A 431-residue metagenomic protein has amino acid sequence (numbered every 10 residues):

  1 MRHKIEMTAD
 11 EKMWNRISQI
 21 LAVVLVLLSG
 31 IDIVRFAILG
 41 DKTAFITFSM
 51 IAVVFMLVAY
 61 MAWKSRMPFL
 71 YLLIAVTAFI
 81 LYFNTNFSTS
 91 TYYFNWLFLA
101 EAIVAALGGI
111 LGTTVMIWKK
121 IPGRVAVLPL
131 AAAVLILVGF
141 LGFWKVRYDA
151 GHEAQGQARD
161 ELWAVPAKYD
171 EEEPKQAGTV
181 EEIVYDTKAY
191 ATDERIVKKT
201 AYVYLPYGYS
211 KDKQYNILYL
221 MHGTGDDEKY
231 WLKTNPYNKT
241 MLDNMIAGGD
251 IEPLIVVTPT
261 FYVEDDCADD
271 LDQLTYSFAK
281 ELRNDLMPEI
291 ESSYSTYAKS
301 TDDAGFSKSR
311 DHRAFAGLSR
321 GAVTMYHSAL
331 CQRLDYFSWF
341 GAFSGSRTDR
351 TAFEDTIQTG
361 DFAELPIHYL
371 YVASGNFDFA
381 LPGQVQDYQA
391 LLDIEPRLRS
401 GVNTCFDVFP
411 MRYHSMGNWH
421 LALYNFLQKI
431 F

Functional and structural regions predicted by a protein language model:
M1-L28, V115: Cytosolic juxtamembrane helix and N-cap/initiation of the first transmembrane helix
N15-A22, S65-I74, A126: Membrane-interfacial loop-to-transmembrane alpha-helix junctions, especially the N-terminal start
G30-L39, Y82-Y93: Juxtamembrane "helix-exit" motif on the non-cytosolic side of transmembrane helices
D41-F48, T91-E101: Non-cytosolic membrane-interface motifs at loop->transmembrane helix junctions
I51-L57, E101-V115: Hydrophobic cores of alpha-helical transmembrane segments in multi-pass inner/ER membrane proteins, independent
F55-L70, T113-I121: Juxtamembrane helix-break-helix junctions at the cytosolic face of small multi-pass alpha-helical membrane proteins
S88-F94, V125-F431: Non-catalytic cap/lid and distal C-terminal segments of serine-dependent acyl enzymes
L107-A133: Cytosolic-side transmembrane helix boundary signature
